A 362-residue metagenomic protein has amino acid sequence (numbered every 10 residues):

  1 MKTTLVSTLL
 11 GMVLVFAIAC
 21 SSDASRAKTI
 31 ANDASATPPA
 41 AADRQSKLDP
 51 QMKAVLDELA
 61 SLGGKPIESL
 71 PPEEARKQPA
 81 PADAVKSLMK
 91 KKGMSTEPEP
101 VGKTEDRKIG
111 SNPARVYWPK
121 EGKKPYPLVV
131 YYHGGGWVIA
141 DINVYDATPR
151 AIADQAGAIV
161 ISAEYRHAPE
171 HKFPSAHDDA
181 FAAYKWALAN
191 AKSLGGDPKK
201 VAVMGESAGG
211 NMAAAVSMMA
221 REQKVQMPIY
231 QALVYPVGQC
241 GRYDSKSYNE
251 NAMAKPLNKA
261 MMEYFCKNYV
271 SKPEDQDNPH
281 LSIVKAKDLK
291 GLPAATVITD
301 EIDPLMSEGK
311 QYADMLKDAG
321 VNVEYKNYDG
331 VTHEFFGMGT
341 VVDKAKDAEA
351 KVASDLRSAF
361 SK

Functional and structural regions predicted by a protein language model:
M1-L9: Bacterial N-terminal signal peptides that target proteins for export
A17-A19: C-terminal motif of bacterial Sec signal peptides marking the signal peptidase cleavage site
S21-D23: Bacterial signal peptide processing site
S25-N32, A36-A82, M89-K362: Alpha/beta-hydrolase superfamily serine-hydrolase fold, recognizing
